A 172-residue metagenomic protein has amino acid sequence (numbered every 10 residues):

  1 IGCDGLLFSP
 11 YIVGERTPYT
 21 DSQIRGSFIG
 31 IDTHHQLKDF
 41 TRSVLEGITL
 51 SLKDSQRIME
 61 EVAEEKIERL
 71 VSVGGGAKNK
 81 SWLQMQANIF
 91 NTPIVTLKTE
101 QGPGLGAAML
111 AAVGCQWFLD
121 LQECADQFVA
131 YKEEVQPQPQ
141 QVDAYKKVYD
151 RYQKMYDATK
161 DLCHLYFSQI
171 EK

Functional and structural regions predicted by a protein language model:
I1-K172: Glycine/Thr-rich phosphate-binding loops that ligate phosphate moieties of nucleotide and other phosphorylated ligands
